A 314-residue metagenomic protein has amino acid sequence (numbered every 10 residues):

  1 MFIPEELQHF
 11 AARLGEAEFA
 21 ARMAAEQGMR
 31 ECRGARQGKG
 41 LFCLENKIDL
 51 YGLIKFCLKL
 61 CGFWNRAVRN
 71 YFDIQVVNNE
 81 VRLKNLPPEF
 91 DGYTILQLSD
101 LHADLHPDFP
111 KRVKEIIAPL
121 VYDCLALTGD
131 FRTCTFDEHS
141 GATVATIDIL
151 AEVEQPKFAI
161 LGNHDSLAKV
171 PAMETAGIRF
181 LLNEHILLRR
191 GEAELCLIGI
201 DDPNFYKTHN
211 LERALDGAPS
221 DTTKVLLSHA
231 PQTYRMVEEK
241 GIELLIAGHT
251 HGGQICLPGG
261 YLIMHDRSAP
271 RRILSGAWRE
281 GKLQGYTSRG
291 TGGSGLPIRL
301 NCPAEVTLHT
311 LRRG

Functional and structural regions predicted by a protein language model:
M1-G15, F90-D91, A103-L127, T135 (+7 more regions): Soluble, non-transmembrane catalytic domains of enzymes that act on hydrophobic metabolites at membranes
M1-N79: Non-catalytic terminal accessory segments
R66-Y71, Q97-K111, F131-G141, G259-P270 (+1 more regions): Acidic/histidine-rich helix-loop elements that form or flank divalent-metal/phosphate-binding sites at the catalytic
I74, L83-L96, I178, I186-I198 (+3 more regions): Beta-strand-turn-beta hairpins that frame and shape the catalytic cleft of phosphate-ester-processing enzymes
L96-S99, C124-D130, P156-N163, L181-N183 (+4 more regions): Active-site neighborhood of phospho(di)ester-bond hydrolases with catalytic His/Asp-centered motifs
P107-R190: Core catalytic region of metal-dependent phosphoesterases/phosphodiesterases, especially metallo-beta-lactamase-like
T175-A176, R190-S228, Y234-R235, K240 (+1 more regions): Binuclear metal-dependent hydrolase catalytic cores centered on His/Asp/Glu-rich metal-binding motifs
P231-T310: Conserved beta-sheet core of the metallophosphoesterase superfamily
